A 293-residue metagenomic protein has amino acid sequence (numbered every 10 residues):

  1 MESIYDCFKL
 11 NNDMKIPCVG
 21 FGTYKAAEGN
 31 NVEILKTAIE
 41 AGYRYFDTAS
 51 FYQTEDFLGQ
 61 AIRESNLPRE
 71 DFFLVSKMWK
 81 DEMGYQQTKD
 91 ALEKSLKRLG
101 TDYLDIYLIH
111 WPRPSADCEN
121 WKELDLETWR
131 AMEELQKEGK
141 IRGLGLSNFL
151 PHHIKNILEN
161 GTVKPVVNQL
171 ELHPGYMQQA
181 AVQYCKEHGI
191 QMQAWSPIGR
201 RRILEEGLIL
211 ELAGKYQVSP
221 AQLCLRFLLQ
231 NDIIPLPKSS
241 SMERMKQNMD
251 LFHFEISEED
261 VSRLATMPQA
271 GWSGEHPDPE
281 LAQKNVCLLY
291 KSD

Functional and structural regions predicted by a protein language model:
M1-G20: N-terminal amphipathic alpha-helix/helix-capping segment at the start of soluble metabolic enzymes
N11, G59-R69, L96-T101, L158-G161 (+1 more regions): Acidic (Asp/Glu)-rich catalytic clusters
I16-G20, Y45, D71-V75, Y103-L108 (+4 more regions): Structural preference for beta-strand elements that scaffold enzyme active sites
F21, F46, L58, L74 (+11 more regions): Conserved, mostly hydrophobic/aromatic
T37-T54: Catalytic domains of carbohydrate-active enzymes, especially glycoside hydrolases
Q86-V166, H173, I190: Glycine/proline-rich, positively charged, aromatic-decorated active-site loop/lid region on the catalytic face
Q169-P174, G189-I203: His/Asp/Glu-enriched short active-site or ligand-binding loop at hydrolase and phosphoryl-transfer sites
Y290-D293: Conserved small/polar residues in nucleotide/adenosyl-binding loops
